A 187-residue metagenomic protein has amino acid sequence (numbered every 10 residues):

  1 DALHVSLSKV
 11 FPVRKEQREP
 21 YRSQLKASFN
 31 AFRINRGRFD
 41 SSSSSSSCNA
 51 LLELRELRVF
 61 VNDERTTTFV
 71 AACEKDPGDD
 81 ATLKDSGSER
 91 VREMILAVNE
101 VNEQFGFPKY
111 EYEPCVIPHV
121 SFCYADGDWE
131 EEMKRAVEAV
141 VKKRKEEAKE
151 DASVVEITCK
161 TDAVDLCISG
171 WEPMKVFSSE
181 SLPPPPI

Functional and structural regions predicted by a protein language model:
D1-I187: Histidine-dependent nucleotide/RNA phosphoesterase domain, centered on the 2H-phosphoesterase fold with its duplicated
